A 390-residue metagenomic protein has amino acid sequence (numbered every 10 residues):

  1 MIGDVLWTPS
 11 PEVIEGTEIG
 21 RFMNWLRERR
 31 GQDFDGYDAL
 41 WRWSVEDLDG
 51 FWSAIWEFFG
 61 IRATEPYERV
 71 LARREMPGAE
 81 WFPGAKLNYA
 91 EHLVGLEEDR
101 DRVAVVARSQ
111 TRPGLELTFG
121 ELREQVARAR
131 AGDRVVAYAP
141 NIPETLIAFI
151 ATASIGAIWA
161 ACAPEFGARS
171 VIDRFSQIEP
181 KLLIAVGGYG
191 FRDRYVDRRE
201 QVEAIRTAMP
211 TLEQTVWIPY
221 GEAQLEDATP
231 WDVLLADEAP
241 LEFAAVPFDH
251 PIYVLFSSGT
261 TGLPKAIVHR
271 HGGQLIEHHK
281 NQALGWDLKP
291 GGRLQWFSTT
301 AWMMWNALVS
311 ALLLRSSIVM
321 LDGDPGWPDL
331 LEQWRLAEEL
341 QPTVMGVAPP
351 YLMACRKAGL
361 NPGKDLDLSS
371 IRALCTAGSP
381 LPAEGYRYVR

Functional and structural regions predicted by a protein language model:
D38-W43, A90, A104-I150, G167-I172 (+3 more regions): Conserved AMP-binding/adenylate-forming core of the ANL superfamily
T111, Y189, P210, A223-H250: Flexible, low-complexity linker/hinge segments
L115-G120, A244-A245, I252-I276: Conserved AMP-binding A3 loop
V126-R128, F248, I267-L288, R356: Conserved structural elements of the adenylate-forming
A139-A153, E165-R169, F297-L314: Conserved coil-to-alpha-helix start sites within the AMP-binding
G156: Structured binding elements
A168, I172-E226, L314, G323-R390: Conserved adenylate-forming
L275-R293, A301-T343, A358-L360: Conserved AMP-binding/adenylation subdomain of ANL enzymes
